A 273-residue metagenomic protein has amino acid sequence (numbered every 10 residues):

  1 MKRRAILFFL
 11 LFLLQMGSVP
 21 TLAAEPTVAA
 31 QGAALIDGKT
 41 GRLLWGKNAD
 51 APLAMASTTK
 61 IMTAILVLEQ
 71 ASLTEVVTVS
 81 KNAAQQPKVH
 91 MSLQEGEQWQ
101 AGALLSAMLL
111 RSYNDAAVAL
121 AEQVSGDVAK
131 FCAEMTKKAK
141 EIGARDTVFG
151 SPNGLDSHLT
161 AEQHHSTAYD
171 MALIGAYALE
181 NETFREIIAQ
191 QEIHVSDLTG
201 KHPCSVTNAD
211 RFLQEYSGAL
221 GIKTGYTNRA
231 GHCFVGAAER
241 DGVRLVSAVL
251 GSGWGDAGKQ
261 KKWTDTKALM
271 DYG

Functional and structural regions predicted by a protein language model:
R3-A23: Sec-dependent N-terminal signal peptides of Gram-positive bacterial secreted proteins and lipoproteins
R4-A5, D37, S157, K267: Catalytic-site microenvironment of enzymes that process N-acetyl-hexosamine-containing cell-wall polysaccharides
L11, T136, M270-D271: Generic solvent-exposed, charged/amphipathic alpha-helical segments that serve as macromolecular interface scaffolds
Q15-M16, S72, L269: Hydrophobic alpha-helical membrane context
T21-E182: Active-site-adjacent loops and short helices of periplasmic peptidoglycan-processing enzymes
A144-R145, L159-G273: Domain-terminus/edge residues, biased toward the C-terminal soluble/receptor-binding domains of extracytoplasmic
